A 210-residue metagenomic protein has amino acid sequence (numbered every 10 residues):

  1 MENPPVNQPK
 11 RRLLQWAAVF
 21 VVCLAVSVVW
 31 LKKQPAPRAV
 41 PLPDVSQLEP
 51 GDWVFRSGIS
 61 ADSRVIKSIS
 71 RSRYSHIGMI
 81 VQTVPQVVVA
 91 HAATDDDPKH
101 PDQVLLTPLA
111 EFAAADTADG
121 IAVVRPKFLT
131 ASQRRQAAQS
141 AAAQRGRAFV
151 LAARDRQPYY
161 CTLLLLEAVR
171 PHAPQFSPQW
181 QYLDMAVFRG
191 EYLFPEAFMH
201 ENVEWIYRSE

Functional and structural regions predicted by a protein language model:
E2, A152-E210: Activation targets extended, charge/polar-rich intrinsically disordered C-terminal tails
P4-V21: N-terminal Sec-pathway targeting helices
W16, C23-T83: N-terminal accessory segments that precede or flank the first globular/catalytic domain
V45, G51, S75, R134-A138 (+2 more regions): Extracytoplasmic/secreted envelope proteins and their assembly/folding machinery, especially bacterial periplasmic
R56-R125, R147-Y159: Glycine-rich catalytic cores of cysteine/serine-nucleophile enzymes that process amide/ester linkages in cell-envelope
Q82, A142, G146-F149, V169-P174: Sec-exported extracytoplasmic/periplasmic mature domains
V124-F128, R208-E210: Short beta-strand-to-coil "C-cap" segments at the C-terminal boundary of structured domains/repeats, marking
T130-L151: Internal catalytic-core helix/loop-beta-alpha segment that presents or stabilizes conserved functional determinants
